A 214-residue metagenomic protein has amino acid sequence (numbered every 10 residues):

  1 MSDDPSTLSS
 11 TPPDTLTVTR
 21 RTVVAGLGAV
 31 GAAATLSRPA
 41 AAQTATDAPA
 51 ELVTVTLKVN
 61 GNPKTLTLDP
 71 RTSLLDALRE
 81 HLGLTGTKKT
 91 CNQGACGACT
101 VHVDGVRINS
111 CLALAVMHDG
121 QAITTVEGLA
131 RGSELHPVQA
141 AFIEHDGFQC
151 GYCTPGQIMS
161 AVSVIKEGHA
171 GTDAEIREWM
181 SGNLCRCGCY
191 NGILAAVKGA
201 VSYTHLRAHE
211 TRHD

Functional and structural regions predicted by a protein language model:
M1-V18: N-terminal secretory signal peptides
D14-T35: N-terminal export leaders
L36-T67: C-terminal segment of N-terminal export signals and the immediately downstream linker at the start of the mature
R71-A77, H102, L114, T211: Short, structural beta-strand-to-alpha-helix junction motif
D76-A95, L129-Y152, E167-C185: Immediate flanking context of iron-sulfur cluster ligation sites
A98-E127, P155-E175, N191-Y203: Iron-sulfur (Fe-S) cluster-binding segments and ferredoxin-like electron-carrier domains, especially [2Fe-2S]
T204-H213: Conserved small/polar residues in nucleotide/adenosyl-binding loops
